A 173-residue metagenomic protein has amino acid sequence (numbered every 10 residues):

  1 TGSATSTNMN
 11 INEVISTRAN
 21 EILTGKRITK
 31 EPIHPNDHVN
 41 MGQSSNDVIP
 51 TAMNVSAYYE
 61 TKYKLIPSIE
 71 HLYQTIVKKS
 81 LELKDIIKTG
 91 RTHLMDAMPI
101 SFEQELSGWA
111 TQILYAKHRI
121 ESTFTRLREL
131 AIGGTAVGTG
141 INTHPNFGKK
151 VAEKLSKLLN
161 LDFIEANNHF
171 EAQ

Functional and structural regions predicted by a protein language model:
T1-Q173: Conserved, well-structured ligand/cofactor-binding cores
